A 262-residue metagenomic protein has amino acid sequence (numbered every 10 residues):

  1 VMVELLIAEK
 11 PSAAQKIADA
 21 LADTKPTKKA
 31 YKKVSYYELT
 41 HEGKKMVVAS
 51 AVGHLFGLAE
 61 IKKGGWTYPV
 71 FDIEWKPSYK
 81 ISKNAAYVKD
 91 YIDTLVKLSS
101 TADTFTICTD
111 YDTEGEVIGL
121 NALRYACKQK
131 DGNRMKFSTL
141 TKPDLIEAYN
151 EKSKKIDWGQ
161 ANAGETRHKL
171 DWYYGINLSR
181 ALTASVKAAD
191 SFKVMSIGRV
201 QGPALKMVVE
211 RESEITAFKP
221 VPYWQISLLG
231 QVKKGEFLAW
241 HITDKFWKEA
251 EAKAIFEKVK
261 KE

Functional and structural regions predicted by a protein language model:
V1-I176, W240-K260: Intrinsically disordered, low-complexity regulatory segments
Y87-D93, S100-T101, P143-G230, K234: C-terminal or mid-to-C-terminal helical accessory/interaction module adjacent to the motor/catalytic core
